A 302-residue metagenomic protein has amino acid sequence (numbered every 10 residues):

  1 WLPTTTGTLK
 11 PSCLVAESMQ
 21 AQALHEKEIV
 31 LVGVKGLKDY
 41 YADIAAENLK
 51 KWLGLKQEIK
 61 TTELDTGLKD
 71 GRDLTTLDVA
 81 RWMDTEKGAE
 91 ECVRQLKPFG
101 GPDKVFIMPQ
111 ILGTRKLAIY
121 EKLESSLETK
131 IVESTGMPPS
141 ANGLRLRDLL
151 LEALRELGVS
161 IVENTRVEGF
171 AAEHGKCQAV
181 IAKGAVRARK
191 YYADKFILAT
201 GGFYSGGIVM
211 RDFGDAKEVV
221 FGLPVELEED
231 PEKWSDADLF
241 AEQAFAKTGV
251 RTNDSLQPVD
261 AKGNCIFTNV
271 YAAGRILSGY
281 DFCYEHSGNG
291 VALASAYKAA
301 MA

Functional and structural regions predicted by a protein language model:
W1-A302: Residues forming the flavin
